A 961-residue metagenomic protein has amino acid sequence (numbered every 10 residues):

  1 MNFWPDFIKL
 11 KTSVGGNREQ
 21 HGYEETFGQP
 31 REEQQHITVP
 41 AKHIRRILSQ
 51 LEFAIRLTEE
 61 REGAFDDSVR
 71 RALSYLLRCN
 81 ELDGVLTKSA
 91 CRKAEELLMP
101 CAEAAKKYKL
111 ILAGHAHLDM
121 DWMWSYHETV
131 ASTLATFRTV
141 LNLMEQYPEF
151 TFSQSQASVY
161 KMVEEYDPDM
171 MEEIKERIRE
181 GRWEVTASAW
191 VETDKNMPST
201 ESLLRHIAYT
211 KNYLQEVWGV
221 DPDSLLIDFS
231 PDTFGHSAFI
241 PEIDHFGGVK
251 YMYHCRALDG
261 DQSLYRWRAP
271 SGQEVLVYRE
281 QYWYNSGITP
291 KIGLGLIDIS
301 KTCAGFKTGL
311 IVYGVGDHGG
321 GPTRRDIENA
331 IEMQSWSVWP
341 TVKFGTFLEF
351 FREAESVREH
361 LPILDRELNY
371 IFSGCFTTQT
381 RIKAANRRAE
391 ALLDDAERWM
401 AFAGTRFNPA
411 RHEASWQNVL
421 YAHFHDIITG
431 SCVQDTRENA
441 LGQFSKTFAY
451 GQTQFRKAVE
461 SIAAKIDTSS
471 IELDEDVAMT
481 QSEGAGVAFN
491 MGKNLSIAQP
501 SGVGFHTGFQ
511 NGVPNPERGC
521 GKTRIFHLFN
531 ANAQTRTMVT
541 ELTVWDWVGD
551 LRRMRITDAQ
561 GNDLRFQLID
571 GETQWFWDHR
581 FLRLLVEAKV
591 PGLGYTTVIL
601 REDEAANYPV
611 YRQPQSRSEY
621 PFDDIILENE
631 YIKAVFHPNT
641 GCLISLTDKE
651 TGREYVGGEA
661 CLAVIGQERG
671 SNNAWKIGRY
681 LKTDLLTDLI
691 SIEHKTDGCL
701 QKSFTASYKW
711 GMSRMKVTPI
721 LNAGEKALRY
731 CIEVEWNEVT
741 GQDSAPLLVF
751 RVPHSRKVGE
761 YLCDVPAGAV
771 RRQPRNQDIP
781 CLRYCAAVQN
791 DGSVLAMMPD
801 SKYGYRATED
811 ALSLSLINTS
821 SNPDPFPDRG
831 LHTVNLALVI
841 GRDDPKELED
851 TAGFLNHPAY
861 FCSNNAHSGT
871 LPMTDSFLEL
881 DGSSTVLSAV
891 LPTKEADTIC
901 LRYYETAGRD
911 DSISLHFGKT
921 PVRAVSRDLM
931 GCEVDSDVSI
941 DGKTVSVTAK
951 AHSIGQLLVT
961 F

Functional and structural regions predicted by a protein language model:
G22-W124, L393-D550, M554, V890: Histidine-centered catalytic/metal-binding microenvironments
C79-D83, T87, A116-A131, S155-E164 (+4 more regions): The substrate-binding groove and active-site-proximal loops of carbohydrate-active enzymes, especially glycoside
L98-L112, A135-R138, N142-Y147, V163-S224 (+4 more regions): Catalytic alpha-helical scaffold of carbohydrate-active enzymes acting on polysaccharides/glycoconjugates
G114, F152-K161, H245, R256-L258 (+7 more regions): C-terminal domain-boundary segment and adjacent tail
K195-E216, Q281-K301, K702: Alpha-helical scaffold elements lining the catalytic groove of polysaccharide deacetylases
I240-H245, S263, L296-I297, I331 (+5 more regions): C-terminal (or distal) subdomains of carbohydrate-active enzymes
S263-I311, V315: Alpha-amylase-like alpha-glycosidases and glucanotransferases acting on alpha-linked glucans and related
G319-G321, E349-S445, D810-P845: Aromatic/acidic polysaccharide-binding cleft in carbohydrate-active enzymes
